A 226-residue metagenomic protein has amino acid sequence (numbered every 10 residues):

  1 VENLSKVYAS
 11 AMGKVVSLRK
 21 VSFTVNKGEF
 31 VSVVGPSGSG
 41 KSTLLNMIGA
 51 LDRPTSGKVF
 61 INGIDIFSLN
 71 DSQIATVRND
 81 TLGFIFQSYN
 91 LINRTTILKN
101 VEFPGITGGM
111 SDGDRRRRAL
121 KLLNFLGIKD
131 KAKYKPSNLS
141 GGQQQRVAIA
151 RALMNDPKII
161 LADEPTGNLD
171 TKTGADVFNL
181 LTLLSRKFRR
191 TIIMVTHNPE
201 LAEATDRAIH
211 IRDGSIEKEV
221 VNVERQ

Functional and structural regions predicted by a protein language model:
E2-I211: ABC family nucleotide-binding domain
S215-Q226: Conserved beta-strand-loop-alpha-helix hinge in the C-terminal portion of ABC ATPase nucleotide-binding domains
